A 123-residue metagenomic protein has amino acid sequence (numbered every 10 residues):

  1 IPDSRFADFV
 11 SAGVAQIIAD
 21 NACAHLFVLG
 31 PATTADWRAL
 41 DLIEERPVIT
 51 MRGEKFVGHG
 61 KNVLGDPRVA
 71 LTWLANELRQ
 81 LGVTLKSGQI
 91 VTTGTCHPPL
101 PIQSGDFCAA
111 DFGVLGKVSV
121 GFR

Functional and structural regions predicted by a protein language model:
I1-G65, F107, K117-R123: Catalytic-core "active-site belt" of small-molecule-metabolizing enzymes, emphasizing His/Asp/Glu-rich regions
P47-T50, P67-R68, N76-L78, A110-G113: Short, low-complexity, polar/charged sequence segments that are solvent-exposed and flexible
G53-K55, W73-L74, G82-T84, G116-V118: Glycine-rich loops and low-complexity Gly/Arg-rich segments that provide flexible linkers or classic glycine-based
A70-Q103: A conserved acidic, glycine/proline-rich C-terminal tail/linker
T92-R123: Conserved catalytic-core subdomain
